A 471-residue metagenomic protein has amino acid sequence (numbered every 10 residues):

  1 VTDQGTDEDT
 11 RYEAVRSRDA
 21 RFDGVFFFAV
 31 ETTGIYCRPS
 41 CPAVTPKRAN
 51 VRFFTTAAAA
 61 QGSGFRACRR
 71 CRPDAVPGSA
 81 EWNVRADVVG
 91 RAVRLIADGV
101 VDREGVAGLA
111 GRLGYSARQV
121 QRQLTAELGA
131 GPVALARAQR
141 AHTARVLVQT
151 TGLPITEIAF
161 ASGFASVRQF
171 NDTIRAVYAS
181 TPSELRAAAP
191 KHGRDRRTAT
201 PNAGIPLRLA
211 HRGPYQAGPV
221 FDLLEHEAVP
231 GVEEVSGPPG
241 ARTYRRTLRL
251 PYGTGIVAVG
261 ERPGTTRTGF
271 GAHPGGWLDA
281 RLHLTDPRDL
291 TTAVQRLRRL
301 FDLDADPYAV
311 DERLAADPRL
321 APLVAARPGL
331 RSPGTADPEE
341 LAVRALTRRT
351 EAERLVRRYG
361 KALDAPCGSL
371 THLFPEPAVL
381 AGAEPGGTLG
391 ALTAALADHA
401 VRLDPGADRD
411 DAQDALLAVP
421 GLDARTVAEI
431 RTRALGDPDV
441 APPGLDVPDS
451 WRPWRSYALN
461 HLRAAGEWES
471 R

Functional and structural regions predicted by a protein language model:
V1-R471: HhH-family (HhH-GPD) DNA N-glycosylase catalytic core used in base-excision repair
